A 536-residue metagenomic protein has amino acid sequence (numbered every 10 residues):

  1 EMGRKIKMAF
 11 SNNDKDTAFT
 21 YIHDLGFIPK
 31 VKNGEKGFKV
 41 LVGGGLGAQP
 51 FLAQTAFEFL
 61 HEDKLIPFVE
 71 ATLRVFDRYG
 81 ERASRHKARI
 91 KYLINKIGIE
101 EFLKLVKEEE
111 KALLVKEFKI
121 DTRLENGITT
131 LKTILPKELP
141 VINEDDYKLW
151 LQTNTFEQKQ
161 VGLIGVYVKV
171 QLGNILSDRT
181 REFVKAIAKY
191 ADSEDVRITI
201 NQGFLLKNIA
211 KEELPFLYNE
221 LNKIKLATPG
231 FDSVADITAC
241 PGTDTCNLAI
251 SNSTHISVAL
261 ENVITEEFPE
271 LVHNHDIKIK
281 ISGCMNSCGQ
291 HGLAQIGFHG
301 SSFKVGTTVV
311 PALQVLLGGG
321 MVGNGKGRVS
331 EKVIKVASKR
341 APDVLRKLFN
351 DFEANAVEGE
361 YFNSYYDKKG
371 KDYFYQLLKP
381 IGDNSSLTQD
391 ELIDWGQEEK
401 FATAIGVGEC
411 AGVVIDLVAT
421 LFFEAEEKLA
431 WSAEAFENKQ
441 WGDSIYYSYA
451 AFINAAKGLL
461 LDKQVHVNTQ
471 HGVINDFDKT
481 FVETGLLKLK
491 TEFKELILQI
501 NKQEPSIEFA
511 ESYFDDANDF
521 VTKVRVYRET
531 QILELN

Functional and structural regions predicted by a protein language model:
E1-W431: Peripheral terminal and linker regions in Fe-S/redox and tRNA-modifying enzymes
R74, A450-L461: Short, hydrophobic/amphipathic alpha-helical patches that form generic packing surfaces within helical domains
P215-Y218, I445, E511: Conserved positions within tetratricopeptide repeat
E360, G442-Y446, N468: Short, solvent-exposed positions on alpha-helices
V413-I415, A419-E426, A430-E434, A456-N536: Long, charged low-complexity segments
L429, F436, W441, S448-Y449 (+1 more regions): Inward-facing hydrophobic residues that define packing positions of alpha-helical scaffold repeats
